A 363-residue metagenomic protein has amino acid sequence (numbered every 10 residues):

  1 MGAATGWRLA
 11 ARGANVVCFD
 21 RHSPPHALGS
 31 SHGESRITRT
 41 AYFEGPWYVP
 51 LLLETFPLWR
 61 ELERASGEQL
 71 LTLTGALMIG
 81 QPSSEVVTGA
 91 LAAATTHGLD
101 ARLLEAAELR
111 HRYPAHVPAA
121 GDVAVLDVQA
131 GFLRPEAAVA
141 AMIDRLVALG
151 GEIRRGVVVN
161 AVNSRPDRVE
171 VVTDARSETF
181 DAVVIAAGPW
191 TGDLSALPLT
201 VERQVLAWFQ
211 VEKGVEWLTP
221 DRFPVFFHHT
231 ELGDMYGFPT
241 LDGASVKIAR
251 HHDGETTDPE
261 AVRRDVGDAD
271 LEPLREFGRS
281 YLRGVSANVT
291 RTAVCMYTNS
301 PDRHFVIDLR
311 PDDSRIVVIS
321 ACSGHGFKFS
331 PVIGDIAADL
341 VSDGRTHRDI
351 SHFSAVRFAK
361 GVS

Functional and structural regions predicted by a protein language model:
M1-G2: Hydrophobic/small residue at the entry helix of a nucleotide-binding pocket
W7-R12, Q69-L71, E178, A182 (+1 more regions): Active-site substrate-recognition segment that forms the wall of the catalytic cavity or substrate channel
A11-S31: Glycine-rich FAD pyrophosphate-binding loop
S35-R112, D122: Dinucleotide-binding Rossmann-like beta1-alpha1 core, especially the glycine-rich loop that anchors the ADP
Q81-R155, A161-D167: Flavin (FAD/FMN) cofactor-binding and adjacent substrate-gating region of FAD-dependent oxidoreductase domains
L133-E216: Predominantly flavin-linked oxidoreductase catalytic cores and closely associated redox partners
E276-S363: C-terminal catalytic lobe of FAD-dependent flavoproteins
